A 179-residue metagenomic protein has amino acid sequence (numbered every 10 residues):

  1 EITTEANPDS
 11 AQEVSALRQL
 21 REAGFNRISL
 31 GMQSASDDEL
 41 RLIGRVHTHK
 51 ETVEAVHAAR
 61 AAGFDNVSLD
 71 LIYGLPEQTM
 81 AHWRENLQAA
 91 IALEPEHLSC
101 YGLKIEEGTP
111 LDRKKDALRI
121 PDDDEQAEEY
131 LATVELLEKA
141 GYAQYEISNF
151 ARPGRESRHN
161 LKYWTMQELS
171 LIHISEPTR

Functional and structural regions predicted by a protein language model:
E1-S175, R179: C-terminal scaffold of the Radical SAM
